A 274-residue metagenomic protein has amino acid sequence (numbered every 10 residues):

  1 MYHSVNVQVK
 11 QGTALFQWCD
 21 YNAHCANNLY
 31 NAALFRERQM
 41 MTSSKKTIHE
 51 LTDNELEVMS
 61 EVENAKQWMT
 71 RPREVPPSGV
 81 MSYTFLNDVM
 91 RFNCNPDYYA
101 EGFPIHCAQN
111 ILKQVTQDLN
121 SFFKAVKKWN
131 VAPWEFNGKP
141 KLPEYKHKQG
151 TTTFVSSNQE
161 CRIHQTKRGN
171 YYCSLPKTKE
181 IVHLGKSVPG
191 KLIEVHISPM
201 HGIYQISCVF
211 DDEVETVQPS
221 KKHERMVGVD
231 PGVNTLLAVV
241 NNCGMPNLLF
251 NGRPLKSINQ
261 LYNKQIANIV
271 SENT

Functional and structural regions predicted by a protein language model:
M1-T274: Nucleic-acid substrate recognition interfaces
